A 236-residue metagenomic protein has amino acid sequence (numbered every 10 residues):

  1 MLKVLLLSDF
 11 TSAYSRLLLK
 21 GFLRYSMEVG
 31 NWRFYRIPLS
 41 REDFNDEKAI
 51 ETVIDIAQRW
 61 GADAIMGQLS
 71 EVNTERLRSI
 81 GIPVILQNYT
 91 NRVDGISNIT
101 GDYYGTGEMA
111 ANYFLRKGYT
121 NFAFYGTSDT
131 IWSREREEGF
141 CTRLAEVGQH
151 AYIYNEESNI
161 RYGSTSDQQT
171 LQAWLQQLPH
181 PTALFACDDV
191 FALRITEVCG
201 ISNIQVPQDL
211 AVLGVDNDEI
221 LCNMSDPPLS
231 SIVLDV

Functional and structural regions predicted by a protein language model:
M1-F44, K48-A64, N73-V236: Bacterial carbohydrate/catabolite-sensing allosteric modules
